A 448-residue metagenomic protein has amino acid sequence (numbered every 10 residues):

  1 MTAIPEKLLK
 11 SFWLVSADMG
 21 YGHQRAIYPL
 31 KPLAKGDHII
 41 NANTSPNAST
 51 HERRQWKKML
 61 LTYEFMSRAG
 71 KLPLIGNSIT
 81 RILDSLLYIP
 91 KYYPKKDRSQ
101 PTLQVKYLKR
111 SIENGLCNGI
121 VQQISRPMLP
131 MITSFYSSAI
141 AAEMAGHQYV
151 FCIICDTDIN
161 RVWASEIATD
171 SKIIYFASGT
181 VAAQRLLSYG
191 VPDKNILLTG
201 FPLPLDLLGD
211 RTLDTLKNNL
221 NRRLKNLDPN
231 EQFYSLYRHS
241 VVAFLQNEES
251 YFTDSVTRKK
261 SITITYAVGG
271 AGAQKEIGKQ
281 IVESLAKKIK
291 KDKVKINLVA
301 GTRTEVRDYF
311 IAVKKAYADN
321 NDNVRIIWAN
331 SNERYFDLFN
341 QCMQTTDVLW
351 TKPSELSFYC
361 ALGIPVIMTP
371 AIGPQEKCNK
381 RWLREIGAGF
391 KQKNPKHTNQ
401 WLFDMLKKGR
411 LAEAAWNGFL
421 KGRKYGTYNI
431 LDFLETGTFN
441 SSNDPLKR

Functional and structural regions predicted by a protein language model:
Y21, A26, S78-L205: Active-site and donor-binding regions of nucleotide-sugar-utilizing enzymes
Y28-V121, G301-V306, V313-A329: Conserved N-terminal ligand/cofactor-binding loop architecture of enzyme catalytic domains
K172-E276, V299-T304: A nucleotide-sugar donor-handling region in carbohydrate enzymes
R222-S261, K407-R448: C-terminal amphipathic helix plus adjacent low-complexity, charged tail appended to glycosyltransferase catalytic
L245-T345: Donor-nucleotide binding loops and adjacent catalytic segments primarily of GT-B fold Leloir glycosyltransferases
D337-C378: A donor-sugar binding/catalytic signature common to diverse glycosyltransferases and related nucleotide-sugar
V366, R384-Q392: A short acidic/histidine/glycine-rich donor-binding loop in glycosyltransferase catalytic cores
G387, N394-R410: C-terminal "capping" alpha-helix adjacent to the active site of nucleotide-linked donor transferases in cell-envelope
